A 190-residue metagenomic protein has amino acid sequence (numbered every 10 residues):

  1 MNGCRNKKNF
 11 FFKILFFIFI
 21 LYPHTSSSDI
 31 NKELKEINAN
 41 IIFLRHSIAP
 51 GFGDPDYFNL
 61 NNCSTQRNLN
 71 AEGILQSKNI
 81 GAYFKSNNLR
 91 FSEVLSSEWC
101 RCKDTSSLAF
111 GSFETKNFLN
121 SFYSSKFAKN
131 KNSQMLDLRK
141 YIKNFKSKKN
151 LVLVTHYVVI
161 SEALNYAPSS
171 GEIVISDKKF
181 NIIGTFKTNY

Functional and structural regions predicted by a protein language model:
M1-K7: N-terminal secretory signal peptides that target proteins for export/translocation
K8-F17: Sec-dependent signal peptide recognition, specifically the positively charged N-region followed immediately by
D29-N40, L44-N117, F122-K126, Y166-Y190: Active-site-proximal alpha-helix that buttresses catalytic centers in soluble enzyme cores
A39-I42, K149-T155: Generic beta-sheet signal
S96-W99, V154-V158: Short, well-ordered beta-to-alpha junction loops that form the rim of enzyme active sites and present histidine/acidic
L119-A128, M135, R139-I142: All-alpha RGS (Regulator of G-protein Signaling) helical domain and cognate RGS-like helical scaffolds
K143-K149, K178: A short, structured loop/turn motif at beta-sheet edges
